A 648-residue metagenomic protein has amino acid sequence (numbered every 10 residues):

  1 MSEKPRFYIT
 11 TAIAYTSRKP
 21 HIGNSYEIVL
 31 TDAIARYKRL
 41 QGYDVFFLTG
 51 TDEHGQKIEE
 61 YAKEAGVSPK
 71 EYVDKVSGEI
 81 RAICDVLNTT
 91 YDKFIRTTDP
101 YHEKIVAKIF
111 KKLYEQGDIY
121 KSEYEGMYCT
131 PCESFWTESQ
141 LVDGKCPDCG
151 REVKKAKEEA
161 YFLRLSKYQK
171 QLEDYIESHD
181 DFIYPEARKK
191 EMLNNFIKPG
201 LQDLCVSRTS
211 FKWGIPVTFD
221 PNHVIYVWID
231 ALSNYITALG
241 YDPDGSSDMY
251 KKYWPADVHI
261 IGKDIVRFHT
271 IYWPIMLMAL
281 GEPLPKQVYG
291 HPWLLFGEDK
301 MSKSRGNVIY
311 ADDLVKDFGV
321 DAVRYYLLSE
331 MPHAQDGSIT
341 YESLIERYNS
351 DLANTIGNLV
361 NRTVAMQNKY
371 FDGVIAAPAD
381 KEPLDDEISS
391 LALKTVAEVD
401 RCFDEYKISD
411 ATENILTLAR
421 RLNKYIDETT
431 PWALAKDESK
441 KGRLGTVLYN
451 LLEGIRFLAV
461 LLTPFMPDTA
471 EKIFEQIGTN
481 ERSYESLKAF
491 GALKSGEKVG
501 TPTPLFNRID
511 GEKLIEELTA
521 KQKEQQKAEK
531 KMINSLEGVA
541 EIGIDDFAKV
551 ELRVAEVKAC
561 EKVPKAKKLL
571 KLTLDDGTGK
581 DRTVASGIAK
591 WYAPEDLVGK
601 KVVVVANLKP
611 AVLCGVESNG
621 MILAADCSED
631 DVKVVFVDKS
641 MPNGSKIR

Functional and structural regions predicted by a protein language model:
S2-T49, Y101-I105, A156-K369, E413-I415: Structured secondary-structure scaffolds
S2-V76, I95-K111, E115, C132 (+6 more regions): N-terminal catalytic cores of NTP/NDP-binding nucleotidyl/phosphoryl-transfer enzymes
S77-T90: A glycine-rich helix N-cap at a beta->alpha junction
L87-R96, Y114-M127, S139-Q140, K154-K157 (+3 more regions): Short secondary-structure capping/junction motifs at helix and strand boundaries
Q116-Q169, E173: Cys/His-rich short segments
K121, E330, S343-D380, L391-K498 (+1 more regions): Helix-rich, typically C-terminal accessory recognition domains appended to large enzymatic cores
I473-D546: Intrinsic disorder at enzyme termini
A528-R648: Phosphate-backbone binding interfaces of nucleic-acid-interacting proteins
